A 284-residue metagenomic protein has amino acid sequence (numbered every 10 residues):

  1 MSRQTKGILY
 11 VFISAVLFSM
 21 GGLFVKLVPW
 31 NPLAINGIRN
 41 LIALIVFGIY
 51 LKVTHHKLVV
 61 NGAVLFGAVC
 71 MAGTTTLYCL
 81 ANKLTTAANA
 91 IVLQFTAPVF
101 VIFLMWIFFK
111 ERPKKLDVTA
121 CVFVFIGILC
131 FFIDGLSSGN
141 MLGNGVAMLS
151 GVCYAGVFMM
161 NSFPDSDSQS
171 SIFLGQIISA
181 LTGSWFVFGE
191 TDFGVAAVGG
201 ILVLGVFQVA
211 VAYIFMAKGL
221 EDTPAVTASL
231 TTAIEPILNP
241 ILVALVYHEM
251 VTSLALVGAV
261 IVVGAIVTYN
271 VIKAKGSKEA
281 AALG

Functional and structural regions predicted by a protein language model:
M1, N40, I133, A233-G284: C-terminal-most transmembrane helix of multi-pass membrane proteins
A15-F18, L23-V25, P32, A43-F47 (+3 more regions): Transmembrane alpha-helical segments that form core, pore/gating elements of small-molecule transporters/exporters
M20-L23, A43-V60, T76, V124-G139 (+3 more regions): Membrane-interface helix-cap regions at the ends of transmembrane helices in multi-pass membrane proteins
A34, L41-I45, C79-K110, S150 (+1 more regions): Specific alpha-helical transmembrane segments that line the substrate/conduction pathway and gating interfaces
F47, M71, F103-W106, P113-I133 (+3 more regions): Hydrophobic transmembrane alpha-helices of multi-pass small-molecule transport proteins
Y50-T54, A97-T119, V187, I237-V257: C-terminal transmembrane-helix exit sites in multi-pass transporters
L51-N89, Q94, C130, G205-T223: Specific transmembrane alpha-helical segments of multi-pass solute transporters/efflux pumps, especially DMT/EamA
A90-T96, N161-I178, V209-L245: Helix-helix packing/entry segments at the starts of transmembrane helices
